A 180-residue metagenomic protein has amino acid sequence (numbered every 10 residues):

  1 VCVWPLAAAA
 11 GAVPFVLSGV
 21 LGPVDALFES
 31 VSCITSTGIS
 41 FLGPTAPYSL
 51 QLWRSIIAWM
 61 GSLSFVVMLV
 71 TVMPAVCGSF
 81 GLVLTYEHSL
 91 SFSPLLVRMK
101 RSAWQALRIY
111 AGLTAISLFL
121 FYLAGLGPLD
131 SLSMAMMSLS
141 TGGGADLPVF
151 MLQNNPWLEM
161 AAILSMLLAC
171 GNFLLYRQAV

Functional and structural regions predicted by a protein language model:
V1-V180: Membrane-proximal intracellular helices of multi-pass ion channels
